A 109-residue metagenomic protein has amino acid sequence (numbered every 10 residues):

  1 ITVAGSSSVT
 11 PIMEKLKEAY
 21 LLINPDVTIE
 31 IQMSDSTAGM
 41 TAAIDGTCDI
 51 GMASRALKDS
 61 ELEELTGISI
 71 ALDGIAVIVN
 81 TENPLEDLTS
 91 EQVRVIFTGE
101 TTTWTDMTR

Functional and structural regions predicted by a protein language model:
I1-R109: Flexible loop/hinge segments at secondary-structure junctions
